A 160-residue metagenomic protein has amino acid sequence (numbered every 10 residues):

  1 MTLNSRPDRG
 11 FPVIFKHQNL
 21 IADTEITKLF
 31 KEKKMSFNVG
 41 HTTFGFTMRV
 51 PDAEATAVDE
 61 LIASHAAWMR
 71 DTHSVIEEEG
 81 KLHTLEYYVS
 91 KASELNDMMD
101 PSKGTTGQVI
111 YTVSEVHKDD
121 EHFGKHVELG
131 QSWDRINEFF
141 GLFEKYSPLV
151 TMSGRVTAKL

Functional and structural regions predicted by a protein language model:
R6, G10-T112, V116-L129, K145-L160: Short S/T/G/P-rich N-terminal loop/turn motif that feeds into the first structured element of a domain
Q108, D134-I136: N-terminal soluble domains immediately following signal/targeting peptides that reside in extracytoplasmic
G141-L142: Loop-helix junctions at membrane interfaces
